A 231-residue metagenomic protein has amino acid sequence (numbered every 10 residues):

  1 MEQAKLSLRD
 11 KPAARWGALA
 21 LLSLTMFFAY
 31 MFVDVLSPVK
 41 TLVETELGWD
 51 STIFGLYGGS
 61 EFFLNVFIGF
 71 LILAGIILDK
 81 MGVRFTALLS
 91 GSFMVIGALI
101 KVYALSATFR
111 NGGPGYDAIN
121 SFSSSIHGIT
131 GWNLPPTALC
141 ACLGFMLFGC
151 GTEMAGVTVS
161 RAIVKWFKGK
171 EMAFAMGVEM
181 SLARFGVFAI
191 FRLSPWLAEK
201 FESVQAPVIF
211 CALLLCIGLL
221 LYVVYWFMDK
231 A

Functional and structural regions predicted by a protein language model:
G17-S51: Extracytoplasmic
Y30, D34, N133, T137 (+2 more regions): Small-residue-rich segments within alpha-helical transmembrane domains of MFS-like 12-TM solute carriers
G59-I76: Central cavity-lining transmembrane alpha-helices of secondary-active solute carriers, predominantly the Major
S92-N133: C-terminal ends and interior cores of transmembrane alpha-helices in multi-pass membrane transporters/permeases
A138, G144-S181: Cytoplasmic helix-loop-helix junction between adjacent transmembrane helices in 12-TM secondary transporters
A173-R192, A198: Glycine-rich segments within core transmembrane alpha-helices of 12-TM secondary carriers
Q205-Y225: Symmetry-related core transmembrane helices of the 12-TM Major Facilitator Superfamily/SLC fold
